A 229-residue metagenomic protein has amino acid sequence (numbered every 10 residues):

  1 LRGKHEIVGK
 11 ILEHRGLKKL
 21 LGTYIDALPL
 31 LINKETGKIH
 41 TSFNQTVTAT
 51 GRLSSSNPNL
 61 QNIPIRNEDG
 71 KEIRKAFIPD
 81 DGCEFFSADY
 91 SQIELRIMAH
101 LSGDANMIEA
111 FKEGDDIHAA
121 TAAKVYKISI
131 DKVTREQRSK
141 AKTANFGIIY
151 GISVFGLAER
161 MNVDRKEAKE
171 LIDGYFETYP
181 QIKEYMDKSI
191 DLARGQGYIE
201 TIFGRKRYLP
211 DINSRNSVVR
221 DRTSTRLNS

Functional and structural regions predicted by a protein language model:
L1-S229: Conserved catalytic core of nucleotide polymerization and phosphodiester-bond processing enzymes
